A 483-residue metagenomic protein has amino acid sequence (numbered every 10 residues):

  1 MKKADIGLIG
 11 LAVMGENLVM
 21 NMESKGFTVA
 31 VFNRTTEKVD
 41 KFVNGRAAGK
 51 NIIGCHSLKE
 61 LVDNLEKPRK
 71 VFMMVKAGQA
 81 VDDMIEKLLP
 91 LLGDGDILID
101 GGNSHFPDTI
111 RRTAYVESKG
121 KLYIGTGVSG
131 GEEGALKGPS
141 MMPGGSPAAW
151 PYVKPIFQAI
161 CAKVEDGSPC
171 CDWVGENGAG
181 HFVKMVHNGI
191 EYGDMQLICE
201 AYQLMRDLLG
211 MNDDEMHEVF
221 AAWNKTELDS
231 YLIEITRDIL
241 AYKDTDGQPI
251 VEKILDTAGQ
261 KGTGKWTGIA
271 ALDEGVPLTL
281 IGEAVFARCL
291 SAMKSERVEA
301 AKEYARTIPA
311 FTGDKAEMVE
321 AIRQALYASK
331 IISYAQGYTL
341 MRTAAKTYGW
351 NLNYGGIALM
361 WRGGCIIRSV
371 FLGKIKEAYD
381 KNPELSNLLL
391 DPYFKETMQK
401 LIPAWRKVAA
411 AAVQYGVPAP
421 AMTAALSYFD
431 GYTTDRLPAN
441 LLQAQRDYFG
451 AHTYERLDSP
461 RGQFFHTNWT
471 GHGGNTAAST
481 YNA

Functional and structural regions predicted by a protein language model:
M1-R69, L91, G95, G131-A135: NAD(P)+-binding Rossmann beta1-loop-alpha1 motif at the extreme N-terminus of oxidoreductases
K70-K87, G102: Glycine/threonine-rich flexible loop motifs
V81-M84, I99, H105-H217, T226-P249 (+1 more regions): Rossmann-fold dinucleotide-binding core
H181, R206, M211, E218 (+2 more regions): Interdomain hinge/lid region at the active-site interface of Rossmann-like NAD(P)-dependent oxidoreductases
A222, A345-Y379: Small-residue-rich helix-loop
Q399, K407-A483: C-terminal amphipathic alpha-helical interaction region
